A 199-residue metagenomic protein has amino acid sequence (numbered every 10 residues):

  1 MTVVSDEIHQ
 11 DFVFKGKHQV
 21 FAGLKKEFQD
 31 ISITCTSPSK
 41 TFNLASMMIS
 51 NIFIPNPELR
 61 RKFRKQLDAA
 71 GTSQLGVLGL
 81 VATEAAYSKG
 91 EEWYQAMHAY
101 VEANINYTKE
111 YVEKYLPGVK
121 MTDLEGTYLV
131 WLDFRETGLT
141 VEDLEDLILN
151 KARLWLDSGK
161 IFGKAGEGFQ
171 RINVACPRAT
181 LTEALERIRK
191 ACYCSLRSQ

Functional and structural regions predicted by a protein language model:
M1-S198: PLP-dependent class I/II
